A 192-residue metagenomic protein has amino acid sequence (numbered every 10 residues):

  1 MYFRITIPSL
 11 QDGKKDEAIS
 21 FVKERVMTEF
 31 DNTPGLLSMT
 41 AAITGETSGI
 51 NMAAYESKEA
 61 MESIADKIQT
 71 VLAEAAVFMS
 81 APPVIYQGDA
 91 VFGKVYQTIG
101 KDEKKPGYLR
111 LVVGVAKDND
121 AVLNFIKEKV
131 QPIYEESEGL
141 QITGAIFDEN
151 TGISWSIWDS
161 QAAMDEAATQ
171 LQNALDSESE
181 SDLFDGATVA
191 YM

Functional and structural regions predicted by a protein language model:
M1-I50, E56-M192: Short S/T/G/P-rich N-terminal loop/turn motif that feeds into the first structured element of a domain
